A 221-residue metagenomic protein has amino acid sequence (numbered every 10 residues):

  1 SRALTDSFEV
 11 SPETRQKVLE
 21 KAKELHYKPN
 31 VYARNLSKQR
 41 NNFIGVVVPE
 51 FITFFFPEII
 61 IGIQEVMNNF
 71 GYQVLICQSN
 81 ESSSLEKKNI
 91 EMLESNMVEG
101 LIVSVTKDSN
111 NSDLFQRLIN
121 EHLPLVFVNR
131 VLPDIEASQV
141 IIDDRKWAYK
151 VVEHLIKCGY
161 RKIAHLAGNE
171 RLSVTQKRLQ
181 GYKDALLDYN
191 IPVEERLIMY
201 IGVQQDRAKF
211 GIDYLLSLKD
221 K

Functional and structural regions predicted by a protein language model:
S1-R40: N-terminal helix-turn-helix DNA-binding module of bacterial transcription factors
R2, L36-I52, H154, K162-N169: Short beta-strand segments enriched in small/hydrophobic residues
S7, F51-I52, E81, L132 (+1 more regions): Short, glycine/serine-rich, charged loops/turns that create anion-binding and catalytic segments at active sites
K23-E24, E65-F70, K88-M97, S112 (+1 more regions): Bacterial carbohydrate/catabolite-sensing allosteric modules
L25-G100, Q180-D188: Amphipathic helical "hinge" segments at domain boundaries
N80-S83, T106-N110: Short beta->alpha connector loops
